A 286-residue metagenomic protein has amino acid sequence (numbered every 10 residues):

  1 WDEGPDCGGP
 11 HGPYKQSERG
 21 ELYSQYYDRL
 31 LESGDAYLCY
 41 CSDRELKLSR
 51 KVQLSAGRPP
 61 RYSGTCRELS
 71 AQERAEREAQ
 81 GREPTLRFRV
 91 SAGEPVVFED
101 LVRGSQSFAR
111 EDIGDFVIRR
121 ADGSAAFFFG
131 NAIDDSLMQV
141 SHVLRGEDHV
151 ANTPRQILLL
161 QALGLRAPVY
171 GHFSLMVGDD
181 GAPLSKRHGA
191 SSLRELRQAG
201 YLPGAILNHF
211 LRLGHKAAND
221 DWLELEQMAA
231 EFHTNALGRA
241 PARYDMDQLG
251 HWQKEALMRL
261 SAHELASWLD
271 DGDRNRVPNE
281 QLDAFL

Functional and structural regions predicted by a protein language model:
W1-H11: A glycine-rich helix N-cap at a beta->alpha junction
D6-C7, A79, W252: Conserved, structured C-terminal
P10-R19, L144-G146: Conserved short loop/turn motifs at secondary-structure junctions
Q16-G20, L54, R187: Charged, often glycine-rich, active-site loop that binds/positions anionic groups
S24, S33-D35, R212-L213: Residue patterns forming the tRNA-binding/recognition surfaces of aminoacyl-tRNA synthetases and related DALR
R29-H172, V177-L184, S192, A217: Active-site cores that bind ATP or allylic diphosphates and position pyrophosphate for catalysis
A151, L163-L286: Catalytic adenosine-cofactor/nucleotide-binding cores of aminoacyl-tRNA synthetases and other
